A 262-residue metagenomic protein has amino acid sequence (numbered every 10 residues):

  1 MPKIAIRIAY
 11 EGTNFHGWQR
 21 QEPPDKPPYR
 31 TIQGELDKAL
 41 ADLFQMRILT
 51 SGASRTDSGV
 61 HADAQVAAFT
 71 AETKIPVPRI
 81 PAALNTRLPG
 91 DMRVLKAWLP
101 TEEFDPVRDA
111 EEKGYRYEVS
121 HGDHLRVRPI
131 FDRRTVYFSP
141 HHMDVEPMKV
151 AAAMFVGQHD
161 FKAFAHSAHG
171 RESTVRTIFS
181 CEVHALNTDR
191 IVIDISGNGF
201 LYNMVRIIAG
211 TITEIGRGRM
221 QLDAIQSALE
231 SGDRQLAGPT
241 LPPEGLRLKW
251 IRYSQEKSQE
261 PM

Functional and structural regions predicted by a protein language model:
M1-M262: Structured-RNA-binding interfaces characteristic of tRNA pseudouridine synthases
